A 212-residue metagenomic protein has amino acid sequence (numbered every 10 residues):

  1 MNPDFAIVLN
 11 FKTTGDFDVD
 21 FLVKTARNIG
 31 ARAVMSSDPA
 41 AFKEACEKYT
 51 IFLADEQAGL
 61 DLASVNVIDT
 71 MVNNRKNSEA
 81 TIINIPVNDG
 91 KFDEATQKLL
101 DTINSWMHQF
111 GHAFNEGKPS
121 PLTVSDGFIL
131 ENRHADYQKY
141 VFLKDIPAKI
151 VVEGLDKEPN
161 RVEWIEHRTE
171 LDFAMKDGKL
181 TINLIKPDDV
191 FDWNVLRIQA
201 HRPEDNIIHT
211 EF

Functional and structural regions predicted by a protein language model:
M1-F212: Mature catalytic domains of secreted/periplasmic carbohydrate-active enzymes
